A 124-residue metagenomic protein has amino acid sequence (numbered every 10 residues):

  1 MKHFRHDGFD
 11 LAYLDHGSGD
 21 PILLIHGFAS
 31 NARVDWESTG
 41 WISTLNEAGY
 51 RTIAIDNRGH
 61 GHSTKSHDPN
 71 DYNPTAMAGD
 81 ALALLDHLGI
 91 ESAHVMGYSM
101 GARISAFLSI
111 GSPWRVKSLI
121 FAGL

Functional and structural regions predicted by a protein language model:
M1-D10: N-terminal cap/lid segment of alpha/beta-hydrolase-fold proteins
H3, R33-V34, P69, N73: Pocket-edge positions in alpha/beta enzyme catalytic cores
H6, G17-G19, D86-S92, W114: Active-site acidic short loop of glycosyltransferases
F9-T64: Conserved HGGG/HGGXW glycine-rich cap/lid loop of the alpha/beta-hydrolase fold
E37-G40, H67-N70, S109-G111: Short, glycine/charged-enriched secondary-structure capping and boundary segments
T44-E47, A54-H94: Active-site loop/oxyanion-hole signature of alpha/beta-hydrolase fold enzymes
E91-L124: Conserved hydrolase catalytic core segment
